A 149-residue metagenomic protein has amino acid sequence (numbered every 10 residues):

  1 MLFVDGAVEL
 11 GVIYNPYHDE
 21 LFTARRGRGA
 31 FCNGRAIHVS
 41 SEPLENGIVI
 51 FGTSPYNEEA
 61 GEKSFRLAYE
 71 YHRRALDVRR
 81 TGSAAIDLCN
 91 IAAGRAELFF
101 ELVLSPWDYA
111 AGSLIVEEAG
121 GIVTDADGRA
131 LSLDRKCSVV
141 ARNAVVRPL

Functional and structural regions predicted by a protein language model:
M1-L88, K136-L149: Acidic beta-strand-loop-alpha-helix segment within the catalytic core of divalent metal-dependent phosphate-processing
R66-R73, I86-L149: Oxyanion/phosphate-interacting regions
